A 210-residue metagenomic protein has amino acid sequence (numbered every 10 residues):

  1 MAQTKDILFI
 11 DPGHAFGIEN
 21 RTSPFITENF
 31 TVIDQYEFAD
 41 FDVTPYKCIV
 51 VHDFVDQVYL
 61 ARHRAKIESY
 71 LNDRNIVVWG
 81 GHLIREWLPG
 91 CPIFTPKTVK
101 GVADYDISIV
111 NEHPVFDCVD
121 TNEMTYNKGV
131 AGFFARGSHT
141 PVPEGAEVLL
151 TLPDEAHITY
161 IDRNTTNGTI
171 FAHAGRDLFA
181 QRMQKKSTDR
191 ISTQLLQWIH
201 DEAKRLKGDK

Functional and structural regions predicted by a protein language model:
M1-C48, Q194-K210: Aromatic-Pro/Gly-enriched surface loop or interdomain linker that acts as a lid/target-recognition segment
A2-T4, G17-F25, Y105-Q184, A203-G208: Catalytic beta-strand/loop cores that center a nucleophilic Ser/Cys/Thr and support acyl-enzyme chemistry
F9-A15, Q35-Y36, V51-V55, G80-H82 (+2 more regions): Structural motif
E19-S23, R64-L71, H139, S192 (+1 more regions): Short amphipathic alpha-helical segments and helix-helix/interface helices
I26-T31, D53-Q57, V148-T151: Short, flexible loop segments at the rims of nucleotide/cofactor-binding pockets, characterized by
Y36-F41, V55-A61: Acidic-and-aromatic substrate-binding clefts and catalytic sites of carbohydrate-active enzymes
P45-C48, R74, A146: Short, well-ordered alpha-helix to beta-strand connector turns
V58-K128: A glycine-rich, often tryptophan-bearing local segment used as a flexible ligand/cofactor-contacting loop or short
